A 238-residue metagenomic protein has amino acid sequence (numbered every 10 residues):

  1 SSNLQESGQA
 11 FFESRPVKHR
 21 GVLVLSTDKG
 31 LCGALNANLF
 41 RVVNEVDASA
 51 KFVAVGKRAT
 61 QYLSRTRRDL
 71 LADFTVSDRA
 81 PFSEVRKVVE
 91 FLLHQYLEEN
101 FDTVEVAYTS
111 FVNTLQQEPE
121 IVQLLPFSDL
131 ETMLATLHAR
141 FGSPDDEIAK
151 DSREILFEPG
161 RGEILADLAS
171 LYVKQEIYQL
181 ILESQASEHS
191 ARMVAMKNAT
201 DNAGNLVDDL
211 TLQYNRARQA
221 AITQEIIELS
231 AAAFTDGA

Functional and structural regions predicted by a protein language model:
S1-A238: C-terminal beta-strand-loop-alpha-helix "lid" module of Rossmann-like NAD(P)-dependent dehydrogenases
